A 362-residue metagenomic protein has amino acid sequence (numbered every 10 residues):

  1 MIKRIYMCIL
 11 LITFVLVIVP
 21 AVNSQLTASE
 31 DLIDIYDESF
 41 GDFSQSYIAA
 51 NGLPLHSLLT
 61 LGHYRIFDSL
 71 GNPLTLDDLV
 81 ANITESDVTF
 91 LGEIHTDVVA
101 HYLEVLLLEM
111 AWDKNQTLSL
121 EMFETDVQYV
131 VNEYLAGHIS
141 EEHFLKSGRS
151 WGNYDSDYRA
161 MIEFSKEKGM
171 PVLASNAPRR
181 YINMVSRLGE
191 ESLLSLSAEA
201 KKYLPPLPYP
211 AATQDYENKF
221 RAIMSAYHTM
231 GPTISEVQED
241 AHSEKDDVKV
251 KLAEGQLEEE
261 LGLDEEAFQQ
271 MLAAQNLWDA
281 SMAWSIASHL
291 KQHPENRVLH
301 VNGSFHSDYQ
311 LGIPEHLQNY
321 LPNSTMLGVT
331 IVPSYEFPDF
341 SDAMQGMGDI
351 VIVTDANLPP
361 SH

Functional and structural regions predicted by a protein language model:
I2-I9: Bacterial N-terminal signal peptides that target proteins for export
I9-V17: Bacterial N-terminal signal peptides
S24-S86: N- or domain-start disorder-to-order transition segments that initiate the globular core
D42-L53, I162, N276-L277, S281-L299 (+1 more regions): C-terminal regions of proteins
L61-H63, T84-G92, I139-K146, F268: Acidic/histidine-rich, surface-exposed loop or edge segments in extracytoplasmic proteins
I94-D97, F123-V127, P178-I182, S304-S307 (+1 more regions): Solvent-exposed loop/turn segments at secondary-structure junctions within structured extracellular/periplasmic domains
T96-V127, N153-E167: Active-site-adjacent structural elements in enzyme catalytic domains
Y129-S285, H289: A substrate-binding/cap region within the structured catalytic cores of diverse enzymes
